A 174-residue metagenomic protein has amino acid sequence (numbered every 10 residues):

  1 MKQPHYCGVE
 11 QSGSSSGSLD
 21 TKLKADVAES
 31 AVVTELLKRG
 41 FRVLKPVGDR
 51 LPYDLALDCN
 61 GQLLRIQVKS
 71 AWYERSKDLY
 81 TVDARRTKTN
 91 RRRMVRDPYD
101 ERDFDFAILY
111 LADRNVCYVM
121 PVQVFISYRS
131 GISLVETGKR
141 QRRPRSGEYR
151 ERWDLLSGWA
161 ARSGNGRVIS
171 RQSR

Functional and structural regions predicted by a protein language model:
M1-L51, L57-R174: Mixed-charge (Asp/Glu-Lys/Arg
